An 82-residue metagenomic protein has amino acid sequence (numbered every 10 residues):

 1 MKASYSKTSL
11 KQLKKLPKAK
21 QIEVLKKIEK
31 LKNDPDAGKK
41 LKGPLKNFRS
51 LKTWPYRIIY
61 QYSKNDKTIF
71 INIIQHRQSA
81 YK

Functional and structural regions predicted by a protein language model:
K2-K7, K15, A19-I22, K30 (+2 more regions): Enriched for short, Lys/Arg-rich terminal
S9, P44-N47, R77: Short, solvent-exposed coil/turn elements at secondary-structure transition points
K11, A19, D36, K46 (+1 more regions): Short alpha-helical
E29-L51: A short, surface-exposed loop/turn module that caps and links secondary-structure elements
